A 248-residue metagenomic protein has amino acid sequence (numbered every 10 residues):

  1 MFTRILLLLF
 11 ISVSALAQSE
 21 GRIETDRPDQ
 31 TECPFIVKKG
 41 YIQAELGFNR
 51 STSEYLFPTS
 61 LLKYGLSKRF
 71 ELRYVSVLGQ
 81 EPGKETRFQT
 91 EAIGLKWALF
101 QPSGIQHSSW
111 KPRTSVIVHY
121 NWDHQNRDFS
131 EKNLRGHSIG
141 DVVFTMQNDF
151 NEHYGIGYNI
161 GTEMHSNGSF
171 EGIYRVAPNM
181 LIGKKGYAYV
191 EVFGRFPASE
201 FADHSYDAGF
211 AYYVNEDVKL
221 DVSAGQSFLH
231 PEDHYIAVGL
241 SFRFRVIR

Functional and structural regions predicted by a protein language model:
M1-L8: Sec-dependent signal peptide recognition, specifically the positively charged N-region followed immediately by
L9-F10, L220: Amphipathic, positively biased hydrophobic alpha-helical segments used for protein targeting and membrane insertion
S12-S14: N-terminal signal peptide c-region/cleavage motif recognized by signal peptidases
Q18-R248: Transmembrane beta-barrel domains of Gram-negative outer membranes and organellar outer membranes
